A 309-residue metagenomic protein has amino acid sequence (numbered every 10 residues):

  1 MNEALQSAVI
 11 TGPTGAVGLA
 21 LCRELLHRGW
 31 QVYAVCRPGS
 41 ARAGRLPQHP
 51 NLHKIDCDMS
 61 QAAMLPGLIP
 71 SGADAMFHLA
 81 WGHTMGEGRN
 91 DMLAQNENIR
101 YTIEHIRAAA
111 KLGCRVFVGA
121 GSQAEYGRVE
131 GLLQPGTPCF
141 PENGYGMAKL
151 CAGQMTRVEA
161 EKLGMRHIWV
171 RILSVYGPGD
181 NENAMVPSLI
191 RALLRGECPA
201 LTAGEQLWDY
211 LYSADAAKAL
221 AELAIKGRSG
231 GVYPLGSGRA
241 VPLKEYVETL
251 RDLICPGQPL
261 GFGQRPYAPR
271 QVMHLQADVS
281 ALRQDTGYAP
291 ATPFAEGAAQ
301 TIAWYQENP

Functional and structural regions predicted by a protein language model:
A8-R28: N-terminal Rossmann NAD(P)H-binding glycine-rich loop of SDR-like oxidoreductase domains
T11, V35, M76-L79, F117-Q123 (+1 more regions): SDR active-site strand-loop-helix element
V35-S40, M59: N-terminal Rossmann-fold cofactor-binding loop
D56-E97: NAD(P)H-binding glycine-rich loop region in Rossmannoid oxidoreductase-like domains and their noncatalytic homologs
I103-G144: Conserved Rossmann-fold NAD(P)-dependent oxidoreductase catalytic core, especially the SDR/UDP-sugar
G131, Q154-W208, S213-K218, E222 (+2 more regions): NAD(P)-dependent short-chain dehydrogenase/reductase
G144, A148-C151: Active-site helix of classical SDR
E197, L201-P309: C-terminal substrate-binding subdomain of Rossmann-fold SDR/epimerase-dehydratase oxidoreductases
